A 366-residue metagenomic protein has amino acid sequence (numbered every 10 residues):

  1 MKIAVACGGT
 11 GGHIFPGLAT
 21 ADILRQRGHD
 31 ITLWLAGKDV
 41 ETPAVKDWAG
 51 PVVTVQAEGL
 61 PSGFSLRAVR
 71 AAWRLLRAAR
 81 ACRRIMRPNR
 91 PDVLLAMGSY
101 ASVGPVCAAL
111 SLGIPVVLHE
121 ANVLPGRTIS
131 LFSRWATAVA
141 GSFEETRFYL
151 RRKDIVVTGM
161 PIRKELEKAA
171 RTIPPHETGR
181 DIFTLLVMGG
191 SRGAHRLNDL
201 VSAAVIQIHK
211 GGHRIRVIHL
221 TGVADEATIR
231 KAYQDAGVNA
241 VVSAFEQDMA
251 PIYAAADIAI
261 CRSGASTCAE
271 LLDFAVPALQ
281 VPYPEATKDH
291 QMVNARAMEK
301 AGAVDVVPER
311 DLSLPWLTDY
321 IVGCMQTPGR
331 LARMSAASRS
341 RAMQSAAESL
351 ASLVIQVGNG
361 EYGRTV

Functional and structural regions predicted by a protein language model:
I3-G8, R25-R74, V223, R310: Conserved nucleotide-sugar phosphate-binding/catalytic loop shared by glycosyltransferases and other
D30, P51, L110-R171: Active-site-proximal region of nucleotide-activated glycan assembly enzymes, centered on histidine/acidic-rich loops
D39-P43, P91-L112: An aromatic- and histidine-rich active-site surface loop
D39-W48, R171-A259, M292-R296, K300 (+1 more regions): Donor-nucleotide binding loops and adjacent catalytic segments primarily of GT-B fold Leloir glycosyltransferases
F64-V93: An amphipathic, basic-hydrophobic alpha-helix
P91-V93, A254-A269, V276-P277: Acidic donor-binding loop of glycosyltransferase active sites
R330-Q344: A short, well-ordered alpha-helix in the C-terminal region of glycosyltransferases
M343-V366: C-terminal alpha-helical cap of glycosyltransferases
